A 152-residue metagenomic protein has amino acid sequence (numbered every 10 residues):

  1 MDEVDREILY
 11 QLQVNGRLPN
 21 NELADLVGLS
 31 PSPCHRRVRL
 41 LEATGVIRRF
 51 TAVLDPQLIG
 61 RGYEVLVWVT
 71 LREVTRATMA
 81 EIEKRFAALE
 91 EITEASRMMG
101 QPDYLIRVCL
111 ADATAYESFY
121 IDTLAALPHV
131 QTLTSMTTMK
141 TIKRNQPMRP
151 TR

Functional and structural regions predicted by a protein language model:
M1-R152: A compositional/biophysical signature of low hydrophobicity enriched in polar/charged and small residues
